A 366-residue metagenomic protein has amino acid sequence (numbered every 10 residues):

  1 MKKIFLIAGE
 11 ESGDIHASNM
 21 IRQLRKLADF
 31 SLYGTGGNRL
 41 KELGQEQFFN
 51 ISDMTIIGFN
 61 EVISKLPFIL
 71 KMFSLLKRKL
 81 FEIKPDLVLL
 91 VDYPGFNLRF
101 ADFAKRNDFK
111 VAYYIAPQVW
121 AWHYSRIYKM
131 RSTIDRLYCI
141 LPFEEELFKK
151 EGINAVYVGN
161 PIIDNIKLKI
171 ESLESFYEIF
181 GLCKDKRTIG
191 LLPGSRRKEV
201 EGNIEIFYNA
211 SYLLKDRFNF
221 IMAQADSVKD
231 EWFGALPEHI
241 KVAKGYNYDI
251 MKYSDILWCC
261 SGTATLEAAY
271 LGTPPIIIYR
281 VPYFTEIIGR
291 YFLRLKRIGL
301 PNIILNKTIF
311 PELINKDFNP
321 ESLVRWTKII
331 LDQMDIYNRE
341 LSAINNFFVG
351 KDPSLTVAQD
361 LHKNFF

Functional and structural regions predicted by a protein language model:
M1-F366: Nucleotide-activated sugar donor-binding and catalytic core shared by glycosyltransferases and related lipid-linked
